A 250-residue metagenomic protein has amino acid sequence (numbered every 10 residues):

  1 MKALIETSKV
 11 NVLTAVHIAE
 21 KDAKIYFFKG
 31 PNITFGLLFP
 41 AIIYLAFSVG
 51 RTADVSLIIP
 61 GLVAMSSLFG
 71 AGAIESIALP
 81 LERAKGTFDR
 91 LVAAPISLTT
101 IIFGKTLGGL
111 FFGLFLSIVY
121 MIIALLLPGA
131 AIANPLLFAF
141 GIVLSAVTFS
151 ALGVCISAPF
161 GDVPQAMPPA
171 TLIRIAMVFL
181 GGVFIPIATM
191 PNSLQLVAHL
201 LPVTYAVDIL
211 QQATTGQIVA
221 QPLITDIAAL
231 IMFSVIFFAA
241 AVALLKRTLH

Functional and structural regions predicted by a protein language model:
A3-V10, T14-K85, G113, A130-A139 (+3 more regions): Transmembrane helix-boundary elements of multi-pass transport/secretion proteins, especially ABC-type permease modules
G30-P31, S56, T99, P164 (+1 more regions): Residues that define the loop-to-transmembrane-helix transition and helix capping in multi-pass membrane transporters
F47-R51, S157-T204: Transmembrane helix segments
S48-V49, M65, L81, A94 (+9 more regions): Transmembrane helix-loop junction
S56-L127, L172, V178: Hydrophobic alpha-helical transmembrane segments of multi-pass membrane transport proteins
L98-T99, F103-T171, I175, A220-I231 (+1 more regions): Alpha-helical transmembrane segments and their short interhelical loops
T204-I218: Short, membrane-exposed interhelical loops at transmembrane-helix boundaries
